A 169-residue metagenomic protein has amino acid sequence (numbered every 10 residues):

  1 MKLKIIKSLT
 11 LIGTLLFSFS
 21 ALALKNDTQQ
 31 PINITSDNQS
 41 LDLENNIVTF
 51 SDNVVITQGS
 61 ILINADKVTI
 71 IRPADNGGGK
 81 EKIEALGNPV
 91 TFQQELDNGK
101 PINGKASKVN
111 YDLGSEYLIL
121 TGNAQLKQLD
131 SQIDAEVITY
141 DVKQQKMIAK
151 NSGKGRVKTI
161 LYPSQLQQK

Functional and structural regions predicted by a protein language model:
M1-K169: Mature-chain termini and adjacent capping regions
